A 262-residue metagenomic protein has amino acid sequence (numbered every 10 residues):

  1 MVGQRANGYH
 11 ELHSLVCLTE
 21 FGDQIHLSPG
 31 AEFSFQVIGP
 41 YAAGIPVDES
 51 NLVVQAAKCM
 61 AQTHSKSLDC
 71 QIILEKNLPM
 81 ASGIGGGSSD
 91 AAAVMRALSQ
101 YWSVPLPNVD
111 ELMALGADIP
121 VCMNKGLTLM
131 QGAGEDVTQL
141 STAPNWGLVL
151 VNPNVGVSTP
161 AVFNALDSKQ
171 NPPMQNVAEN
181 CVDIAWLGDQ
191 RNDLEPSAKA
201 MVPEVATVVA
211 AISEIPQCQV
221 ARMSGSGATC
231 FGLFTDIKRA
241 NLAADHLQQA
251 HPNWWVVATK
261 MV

Functional and structural regions predicted by a protein language model:
M1-S82, S99-Q100, V104-P105, A143-N145 (+1 more regions): ATP-binding N-lobe of GHMP and related small-molecule kinases
I25-L27, V53, G87, V151 (+3 more regions): Residue-level signal for inorganic ion chemistry
F35, N124-V220, T235-N241, D245-N253 (+1 more regions): Conserved, helical-rich catalytic subdomain that frames metal- and/or nucleotide-binding sites in enzyme alpha/beta
V53, S82-P107, V121, K125: DPxDG-like acidic metal-binding loop motif
Q62-I73, R96-L115, D236-Q249: Phosphate-handling active-site elements
S82-D90, Q219-A228: Short glycine/threonine-rich catalytic loop with a Thr-x-Gly-x-Asp
F231-L233: Short hydrophobic/aromatic beta-strand micro-patches that form the beta-sheet surface supporting nucleotide- or nucleic
